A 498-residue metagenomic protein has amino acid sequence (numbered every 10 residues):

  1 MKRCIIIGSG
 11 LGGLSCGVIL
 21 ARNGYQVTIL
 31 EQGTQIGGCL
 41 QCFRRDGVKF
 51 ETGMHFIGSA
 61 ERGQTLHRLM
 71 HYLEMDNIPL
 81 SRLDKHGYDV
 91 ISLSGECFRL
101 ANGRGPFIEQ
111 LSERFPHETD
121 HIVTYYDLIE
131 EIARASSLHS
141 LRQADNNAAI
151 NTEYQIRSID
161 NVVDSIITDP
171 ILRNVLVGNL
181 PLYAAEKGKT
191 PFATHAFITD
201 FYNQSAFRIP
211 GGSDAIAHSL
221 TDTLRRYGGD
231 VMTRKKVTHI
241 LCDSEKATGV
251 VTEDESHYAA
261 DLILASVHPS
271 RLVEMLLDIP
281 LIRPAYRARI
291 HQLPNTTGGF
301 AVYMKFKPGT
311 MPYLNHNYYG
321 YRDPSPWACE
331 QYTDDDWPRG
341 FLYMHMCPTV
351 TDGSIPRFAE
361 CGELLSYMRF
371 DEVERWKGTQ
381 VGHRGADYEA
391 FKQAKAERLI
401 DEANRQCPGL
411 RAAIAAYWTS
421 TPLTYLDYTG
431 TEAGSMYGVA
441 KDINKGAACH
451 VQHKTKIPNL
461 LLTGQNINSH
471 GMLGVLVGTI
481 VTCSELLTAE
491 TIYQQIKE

Functional and structural regions predicted by a protein language model:
K2-L128, V439: N-terminal glycine-rich phosphate/pyrophosphate-binding loop and immediately adjacent elements
M54, Q465-L487: A conserved FAD-binding loop/helix module that cradles the flavin
S94-T190: Rossmann-like flavin
D169-Y183, K187, R405-S469: A glycine-rich dinucleotide-binding beta-alpha-beta segment and adjacent secondary-structure elements that constitute
A196-T248: Helical element adjacent to the flavin cofactor pocket in flavoenzyme catalytic cores
R208, T238-R357: Mid-domain catalytic core of redox enzymes that form a hydrophobic substrate pocket/lid adjacent to a catalytic redox
C242, T488-E498: Active-site-proximal substrate-binding core of FAD-dependent oxidoreductases
G309-S420: C-terminal segments that line or cap access tunnels to active or ligand-binding sites in enzymes and enzyme-associated
